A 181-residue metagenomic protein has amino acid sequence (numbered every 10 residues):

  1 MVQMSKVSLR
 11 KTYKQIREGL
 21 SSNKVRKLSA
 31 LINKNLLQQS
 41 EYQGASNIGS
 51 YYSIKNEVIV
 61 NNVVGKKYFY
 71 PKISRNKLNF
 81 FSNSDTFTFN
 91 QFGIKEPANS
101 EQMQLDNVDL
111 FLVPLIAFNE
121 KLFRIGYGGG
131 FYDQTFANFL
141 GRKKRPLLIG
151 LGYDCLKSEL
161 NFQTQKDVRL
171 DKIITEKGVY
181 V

Functional and structural regions predicted by a protein language model:
V2-M4, D106-F111, E120-F123, Q134-V181: Surface-exposed, charge/polar-rich loops and edge strands
V2-N107: N-terminal active-site beta-alpha-beta segment that forms phosphate/nucleotide-binding and substrate-recognition loops
I54, A117, V179: Flexible, active-site-proximal loop/turn residues at the rims of small-molecule/cofactor binding pockets and catalytic
E57, N119-E120: Short glycine-rich, flexible loops that bind phosphorylated cofactors or substrates
N76-S82, F123-I125, L148: Short, well-ordered strand-loop elements centered on a beta-strand within folded domains, enriched for acidic residues
F131: Active-site glycine-rich loop that binds ribose-phosphate moieties when present
